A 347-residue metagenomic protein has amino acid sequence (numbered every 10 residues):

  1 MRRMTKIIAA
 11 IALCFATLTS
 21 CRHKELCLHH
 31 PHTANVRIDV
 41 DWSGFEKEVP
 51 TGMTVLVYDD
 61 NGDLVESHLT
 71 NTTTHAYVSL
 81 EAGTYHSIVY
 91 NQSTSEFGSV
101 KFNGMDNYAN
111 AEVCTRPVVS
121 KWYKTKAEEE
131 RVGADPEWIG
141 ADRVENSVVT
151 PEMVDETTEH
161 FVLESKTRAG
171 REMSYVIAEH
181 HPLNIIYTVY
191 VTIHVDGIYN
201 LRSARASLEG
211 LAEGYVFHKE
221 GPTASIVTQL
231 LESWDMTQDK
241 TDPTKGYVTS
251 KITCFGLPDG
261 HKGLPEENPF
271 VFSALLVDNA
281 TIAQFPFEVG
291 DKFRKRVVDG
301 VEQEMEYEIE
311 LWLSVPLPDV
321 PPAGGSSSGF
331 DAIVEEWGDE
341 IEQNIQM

Functional and structural regions predicted by a protein language model:
M1-R22: Sec-dependent bacterial lipoprotein signal peptides
F15-G44: Bacterial Sec-dependent N-terminal signal peptides
H30-I38, M53, G83-Y85, Y187 (+2 more regions): Short structural boundary motif marking the start of a folded domain
I38-P50, T192-N200: Structural motif
L56-F102, R202-V297: Tryptophan-paired
E66-H68, T73-P182: Short, low-hydrophobicity acidic/polar segments
V132-F255: Acidic, serine/threonine- and glycine-rich low-complexity intrinsically disordered segments that serve as flexible
C254-M347: Hydrophilic extracytoplasmic domains
